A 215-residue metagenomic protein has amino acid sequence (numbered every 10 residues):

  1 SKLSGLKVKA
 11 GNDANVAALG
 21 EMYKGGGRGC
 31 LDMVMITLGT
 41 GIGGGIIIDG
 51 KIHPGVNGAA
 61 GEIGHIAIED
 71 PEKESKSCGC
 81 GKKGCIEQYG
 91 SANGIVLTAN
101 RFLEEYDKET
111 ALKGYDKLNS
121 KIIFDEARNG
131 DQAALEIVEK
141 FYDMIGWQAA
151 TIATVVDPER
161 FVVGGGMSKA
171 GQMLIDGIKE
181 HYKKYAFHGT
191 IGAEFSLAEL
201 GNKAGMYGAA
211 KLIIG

Functional and structural regions predicted by a protein language model:
S1-V16: N-terminal glycine/serine-rich phosphate-binding loop of ATP-dependent small-molecule kinases, especially carbohydrate
K2-G5, G20-C30, I52, D70-G215: ATP-binding/phosphotransfer module of carbohydrate and carboxylate kinases, centering on a glycine-rich
N12, I48-D49: A cytosolic small-molecule/anion-sensing beta-strand core signal
D13, G39, A209: Active-site glycine-centered loops adjacent to acidic/histidine catalytic or metal-binding residues that shape
D13-A14, M22, I63, Q88: Generic detector of well-ordered alpha-helical packing
M33-I36: Two-metal-ion RNase H-like nuclease active-site motif
G43-I47: Short beta-strand scaffold segments in enzyme catalytic cores
A59-E72: A short, polar/charged loop-to-alpha-helix boundary motif
